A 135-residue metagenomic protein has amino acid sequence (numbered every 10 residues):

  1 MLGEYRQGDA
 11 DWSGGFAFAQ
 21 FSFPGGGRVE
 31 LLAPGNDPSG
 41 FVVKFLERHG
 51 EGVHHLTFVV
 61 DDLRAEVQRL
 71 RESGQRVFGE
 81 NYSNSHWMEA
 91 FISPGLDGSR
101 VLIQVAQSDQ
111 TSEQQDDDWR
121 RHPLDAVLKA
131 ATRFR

Functional and structural regions predicted by a protein language model:
M1-R28, A65-H86, L124, A130-R135: Core segments of cupin and vicinal oxygen chelate
R6-Q7, P38-V43: A short, acidic/glycine-rich surface segment
A17-G25, V43-R64: Vicinal oxygen chelate
F21-G25, I92-D97: Active-site beta-strand termini and strand-to-loop segments that position acidic
G27-P38, V105-S108: Amphipathic N-proximal alpha-helical interface segments
V29, V42, V59, E72-N84 (+2 more regions): Phosphate-end processing signature that detects enzymes handling 5′-triphosphorylated RNA and polyphosphate
A90, L96-G98, D117-H122: Short terminal or interdomain "cap/linker" segment that borders an active site or interface and mediates
I103-R135: Acidic/histidine-enriched, glycine/proline-rich intrinsically disordered or flexible terminal extensions
